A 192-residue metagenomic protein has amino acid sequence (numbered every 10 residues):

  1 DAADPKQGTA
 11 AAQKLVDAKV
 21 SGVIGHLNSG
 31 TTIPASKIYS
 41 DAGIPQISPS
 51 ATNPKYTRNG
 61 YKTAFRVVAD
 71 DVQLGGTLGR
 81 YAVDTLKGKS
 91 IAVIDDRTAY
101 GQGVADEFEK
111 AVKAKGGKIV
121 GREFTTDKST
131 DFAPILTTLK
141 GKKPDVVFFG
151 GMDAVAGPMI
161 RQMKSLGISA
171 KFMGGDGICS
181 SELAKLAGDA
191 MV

Functional and structural regions predicted by a protein language model:
D1-D17, L74-T77, F124-L139: Structural motif
D4-G8, T31, D71-G75, G101-V104 (+4 more regions): Conserved donor sugar-nucleotide recognition element shared by glycan-biosynthetic enzymes
T9, V16, V83-D84, K140 (+2 more regions): Non-catalytic positions within long, well-ordered alpha-helices that form the structural scaffold/packing of enzyme
L15-V23, G141-V146: Short acidic/histidine-rich motifs immediately flanking catalytic phosphotransfer sites in two-component signaling
V20-R122, K171-A190: Extracytoplasmic ligand/sensor domains, especially the bilobed periplasmic-binding protein
S29-S40, D145-L166: Hydrophobic alpha-helical
I119-E123, I135-T138, K142, V155-A170 (+1 more regions): Internal alpha/beta domain cores that form substrate/cofactor-binding pockets in large enzymes and binding proteins
D127, M152-D153, D176-S181: Glycine-rich beta-alpha junction loops
